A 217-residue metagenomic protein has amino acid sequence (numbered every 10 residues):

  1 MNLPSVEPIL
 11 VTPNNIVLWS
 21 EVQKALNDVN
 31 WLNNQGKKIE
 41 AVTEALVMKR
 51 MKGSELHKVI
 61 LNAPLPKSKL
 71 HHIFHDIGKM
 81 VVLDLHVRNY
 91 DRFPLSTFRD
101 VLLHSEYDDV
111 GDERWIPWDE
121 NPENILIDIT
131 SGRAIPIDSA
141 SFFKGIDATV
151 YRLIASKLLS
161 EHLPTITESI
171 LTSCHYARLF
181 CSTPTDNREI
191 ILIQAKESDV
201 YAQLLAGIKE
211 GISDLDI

Functional and structural regions predicted by a protein language model:
M1-L61, K67, V81-Y90, P94-V101: Conserved ATP-binding subdomain of kinase catalytic cores across diverse folds
S5-I9, V47, L126, I135-D138 (+1 more regions): A structural signal for short, well-ordered beta-strand segments and their strand-loop junctions that often border
N30-N34, H72, S160-L163: Glycine-rich loops and low-complexity Gly/Arg-rich segments that provide flexible linkers or classic glycine-based
K58, D147, L171: Short acidic, gly/pro-rich beta-turn/loop elements at beta-sheet edges and active-site/ligand-binding grooves
L61-S139, F143: Conserved kinase catalytic-core segment
R133-I135, S139-P164: Active-site Asp-x-Gly
E161-I217: Helical subdomain adjoining the active site within ATP-dependent kinase catalytic cores
